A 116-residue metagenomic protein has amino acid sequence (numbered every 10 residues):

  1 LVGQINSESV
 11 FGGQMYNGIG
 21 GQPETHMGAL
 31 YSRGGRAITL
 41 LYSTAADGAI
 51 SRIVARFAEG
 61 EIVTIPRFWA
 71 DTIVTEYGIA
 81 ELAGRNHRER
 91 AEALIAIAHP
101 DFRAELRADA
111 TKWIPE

Functional and structural regions predicted by a protein language model:
L1-E116: Conserved phosphate- and dinucleotide-binding cores of soluble alpha/beta proteins, encompassing both enzyme active
